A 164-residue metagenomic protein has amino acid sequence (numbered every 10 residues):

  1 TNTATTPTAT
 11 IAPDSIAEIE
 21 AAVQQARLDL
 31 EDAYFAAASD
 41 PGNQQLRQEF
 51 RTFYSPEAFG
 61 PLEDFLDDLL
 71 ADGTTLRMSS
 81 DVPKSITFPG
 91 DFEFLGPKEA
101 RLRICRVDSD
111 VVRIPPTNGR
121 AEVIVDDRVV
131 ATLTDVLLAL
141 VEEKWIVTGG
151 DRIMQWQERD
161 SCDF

Functional and structural regions predicted by a protein language model:
T1-I11, S161-F164: Amphipathic, hydrophobic N-terminal targeting peptides for secretion and organelle import
P7-D81: Core segments of small alpha/beta cavity-forming domains
Y34, P41, D68, R77 (+3 more regions): Generic alpha-helical propensity signal that fires on short helical segments and nearby coil/disordered stretches
F35-S39, D110, L140: Secondary-structure transition/hinge residues
R47, P83-K84, V123-R128: Short, surface-exposed linear patches
A58, D108-D110, E142-K144: Residues that cap or initiate secondary-structure elements
L70-A121: Surface-exposed, charged secondary-structure patches
R101, E122-F164: Short beta-strand edge/turn micro-motifs at domain boundaries
